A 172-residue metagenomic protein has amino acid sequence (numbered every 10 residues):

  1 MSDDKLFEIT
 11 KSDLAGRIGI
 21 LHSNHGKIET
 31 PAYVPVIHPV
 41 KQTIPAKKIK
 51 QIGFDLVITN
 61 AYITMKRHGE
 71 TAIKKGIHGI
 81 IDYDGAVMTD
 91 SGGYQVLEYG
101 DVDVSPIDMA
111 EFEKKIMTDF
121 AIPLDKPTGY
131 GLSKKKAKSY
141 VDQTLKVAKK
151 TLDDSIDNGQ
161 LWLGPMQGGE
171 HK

Functional and structural regions predicted by a protein language model:
M1-I156: Non-catalytic, usually N-terminal nucleic-acid engagement modules in DNA/RNA processing proteins
A148, S155-D157, W162-K172: Eukaryote-skewed repeat-based solenoidal scaffolds used as protein-protein interaction platforms, primarily
